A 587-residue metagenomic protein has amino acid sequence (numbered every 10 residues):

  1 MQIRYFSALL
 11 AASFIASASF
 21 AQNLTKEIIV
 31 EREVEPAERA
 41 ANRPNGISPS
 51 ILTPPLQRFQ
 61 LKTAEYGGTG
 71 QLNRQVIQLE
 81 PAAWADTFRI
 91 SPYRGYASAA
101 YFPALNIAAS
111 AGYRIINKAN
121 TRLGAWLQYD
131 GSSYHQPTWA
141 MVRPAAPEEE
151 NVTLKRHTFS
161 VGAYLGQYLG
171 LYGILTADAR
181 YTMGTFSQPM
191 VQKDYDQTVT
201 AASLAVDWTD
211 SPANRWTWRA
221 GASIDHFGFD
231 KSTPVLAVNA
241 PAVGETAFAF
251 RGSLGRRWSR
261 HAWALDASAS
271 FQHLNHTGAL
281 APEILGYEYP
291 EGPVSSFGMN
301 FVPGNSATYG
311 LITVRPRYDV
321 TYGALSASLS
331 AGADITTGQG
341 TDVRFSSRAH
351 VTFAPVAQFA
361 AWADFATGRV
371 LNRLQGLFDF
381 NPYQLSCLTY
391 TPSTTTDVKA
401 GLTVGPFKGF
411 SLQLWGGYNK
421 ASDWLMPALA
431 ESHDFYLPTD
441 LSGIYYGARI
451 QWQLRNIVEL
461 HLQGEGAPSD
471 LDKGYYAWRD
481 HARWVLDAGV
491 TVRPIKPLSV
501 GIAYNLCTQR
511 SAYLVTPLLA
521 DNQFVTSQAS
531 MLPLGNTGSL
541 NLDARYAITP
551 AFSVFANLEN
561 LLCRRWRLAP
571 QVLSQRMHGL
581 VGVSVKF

Functional and structural regions predicted by a protein language model:
I77-P81, F88-A97, Y101-T138, T153-V161 (+1 more regions): Outer-membrane beta-barrel translocator/receptor signature
S91-Y93, L105-I107, K155-V161, D196-A202 (+9 more regions): Residues that define the transmembrane beta-barrel architecture of outer-membrane proteins
Y101-P103, Y129-S133, Y181-T185, D210 (+13 more regions): Transmembrane beta-strands of outer-membrane beta-barrel pores
A111-I115, A163-Q167, A202-D210, F250-R256 (+10 more regions): Residues on the lipid-exposed face of transmembrane beta-strands in outer-membrane beta-barrel proteins
A119-L123, L171-T176, S211-R219, W258-L265 (+9 more regions): Repeated loop/turn-to-beta-strand initiation elements of outer-membrane beta-barrel proteins
S132-A140, A145-G162, G166, L175-R215 (+1 more regions): Flexible loop and strand-edge segments within Gram-negative outer membrane beta-barrel domains
A357, P392-Y436, S442, N456-L460: Membrane-embedded beta-barrel scaffold of Gram-negative outer-membrane proteins
Q375-P392, A421-S442, A467-D487, C507-A547 (+1 more regions): Outer-membrane beta-barrel domain signature, especially the mid-to-C-terminal portions of large Gram-negative OMP
